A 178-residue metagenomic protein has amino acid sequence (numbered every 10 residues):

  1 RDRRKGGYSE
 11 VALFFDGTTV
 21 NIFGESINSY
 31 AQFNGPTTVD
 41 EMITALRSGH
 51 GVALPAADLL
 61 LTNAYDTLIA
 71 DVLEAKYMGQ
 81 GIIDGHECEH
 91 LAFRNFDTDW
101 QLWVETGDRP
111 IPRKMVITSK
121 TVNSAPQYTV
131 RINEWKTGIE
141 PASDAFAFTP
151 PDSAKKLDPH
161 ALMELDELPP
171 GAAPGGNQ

Functional and structural regions predicted by a protein language model:
R1-P55, P126-Y128: An acidic-aromatic
R4-G7, A12, N21, A31 (+2 more regions): Gly/Pro-enriched, hydrophobic low-complexity segments that function as extracytoplasmic propeptides/linkers
F15-T18, L60-L61, I111: A short, compositionally biased
I43, G51, R109-P110, I132 (+1 more regions): Juxtamembrane/interface motifs at transmembrane-helix termini
P55-A56, N63, M78: A short glycine-/small-residue-rich loop at the edge of a beta-strand within enzyme catalytic domains
A57, D152-S153, G171, G176: Intrinsically disordered, low-complexity segments enriched in proline/serine/threonine
T62-I69: Edge strands and adjacent loops of beta-rich recognition modules
A161-N177: Short, low-complexity, Pro/Ser/Thr/Gly-rich segments in the mature regions of secreted, periplasmic
